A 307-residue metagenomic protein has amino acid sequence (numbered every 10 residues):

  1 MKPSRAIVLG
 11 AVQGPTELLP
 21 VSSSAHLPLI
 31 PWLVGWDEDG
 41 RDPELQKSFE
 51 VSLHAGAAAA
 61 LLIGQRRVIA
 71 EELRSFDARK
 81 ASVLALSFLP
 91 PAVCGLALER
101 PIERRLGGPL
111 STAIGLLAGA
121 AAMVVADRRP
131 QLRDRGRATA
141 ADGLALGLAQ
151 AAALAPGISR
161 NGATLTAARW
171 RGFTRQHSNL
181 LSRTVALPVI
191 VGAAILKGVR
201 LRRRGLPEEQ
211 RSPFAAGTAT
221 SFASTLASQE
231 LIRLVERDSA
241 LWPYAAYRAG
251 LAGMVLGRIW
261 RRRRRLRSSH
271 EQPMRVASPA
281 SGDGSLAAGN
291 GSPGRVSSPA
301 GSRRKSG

Functional and structural regions predicted by a protein language model:
M1-G307: Multi-pass membrane proteins that catalyze or facilitate reactions on polyprenyl-/lipid-phosphate substrates and their
